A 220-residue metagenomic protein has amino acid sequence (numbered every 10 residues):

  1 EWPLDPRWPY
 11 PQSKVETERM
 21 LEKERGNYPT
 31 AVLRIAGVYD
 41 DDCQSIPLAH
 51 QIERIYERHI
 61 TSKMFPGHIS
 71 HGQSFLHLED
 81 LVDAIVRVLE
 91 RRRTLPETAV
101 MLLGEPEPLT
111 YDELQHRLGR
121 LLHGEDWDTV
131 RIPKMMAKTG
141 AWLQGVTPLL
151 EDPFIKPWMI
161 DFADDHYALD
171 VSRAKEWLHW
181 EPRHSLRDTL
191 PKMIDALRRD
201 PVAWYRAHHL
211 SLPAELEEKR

Functional and structural regions predicted by a protein language model:
D5-V32: Active-site Tyr-X1-5-Lys
W8, Q12, Q73-E79, L109 (+2 more regions): Residue-level signal for the nucleotide or nucleotide-sugar donor/cofactor binding architecture
E24-Q73, L78-D80, V86-R87, L118: NAD(P)-dependent short-chain dehydrogenase/reductase
P47-S74, D126-H166: Alpha-helical membrane-targeting segments
R58, R91-T94, A196-D200: Generic structural signal for alpha-helix termini and adjacent loop/cap motifs
E79-V82, V86-E90, R187-D195: Two-component system phosphotransfer/interaction surface
R87-I155, V171, P191-K192, W204-H208 (+1 more regions): Mid/C-terminal beta-alpha module of Rossmann-like enzyme folds, strongest in SDR-family dehydrogenases/epimerases
L169-W177, E181-R220: Amphipathic terminal alpha-helices
